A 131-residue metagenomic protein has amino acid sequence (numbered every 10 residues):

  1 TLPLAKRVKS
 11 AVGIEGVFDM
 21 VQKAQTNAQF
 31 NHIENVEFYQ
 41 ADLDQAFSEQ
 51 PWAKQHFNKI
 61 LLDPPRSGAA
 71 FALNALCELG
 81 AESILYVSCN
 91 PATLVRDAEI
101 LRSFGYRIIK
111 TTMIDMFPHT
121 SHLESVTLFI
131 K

Functional and structural regions predicted by a protein language model:
T1-K131: Rossmann-like S-adenosyl-L-methionine
